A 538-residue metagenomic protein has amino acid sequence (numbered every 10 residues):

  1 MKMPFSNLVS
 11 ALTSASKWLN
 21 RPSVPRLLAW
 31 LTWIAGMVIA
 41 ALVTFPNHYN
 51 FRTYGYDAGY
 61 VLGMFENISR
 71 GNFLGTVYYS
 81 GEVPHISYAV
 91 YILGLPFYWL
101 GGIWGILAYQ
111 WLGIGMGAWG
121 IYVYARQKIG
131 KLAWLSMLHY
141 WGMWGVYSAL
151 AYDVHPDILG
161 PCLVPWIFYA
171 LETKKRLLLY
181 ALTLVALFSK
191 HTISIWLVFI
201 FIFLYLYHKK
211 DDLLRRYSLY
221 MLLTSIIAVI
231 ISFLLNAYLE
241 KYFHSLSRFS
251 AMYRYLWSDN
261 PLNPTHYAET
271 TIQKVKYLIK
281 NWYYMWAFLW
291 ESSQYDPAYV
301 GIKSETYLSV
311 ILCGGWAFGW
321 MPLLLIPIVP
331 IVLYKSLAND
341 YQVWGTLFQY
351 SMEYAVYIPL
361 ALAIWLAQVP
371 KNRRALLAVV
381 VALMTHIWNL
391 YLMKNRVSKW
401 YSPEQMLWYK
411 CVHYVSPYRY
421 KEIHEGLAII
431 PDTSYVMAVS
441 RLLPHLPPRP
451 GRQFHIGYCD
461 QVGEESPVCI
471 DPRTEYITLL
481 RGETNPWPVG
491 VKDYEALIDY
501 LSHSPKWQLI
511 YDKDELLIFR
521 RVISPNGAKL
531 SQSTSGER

Functional and structural regions predicted by a protein language model:
W30, G115-M143, P161-C162, L178: Transmembrane-helix signature of polytopic, membrane-embedded enzymes that assemble or transfer cell-envelope glycans
W30-I34, K131, L222-I227, Q368-W400: Signature aromatic-anchored transmembrane alpha helix within multi-pass, membrane-resident enzymes that catalyze glycan
Y60-E66, Y79-W104, N281: Short hydrophobic/aromatic helix or loop-helix immediately within or flanking a transmembrane segment in polytopic
Y91, L95, W99-M116, M137 (+1 more regions): Loop-to-helix entry region of an early transmembrane alpha helix in multi-pass inner-membrane enzymes
G120, H139, I158-T183, I200-F201 (+1 more regions): Specific aromatic-rich, kink-prone transmembrane helix
S148-D157: Short acidic/glycine- and proline-prone juxtamembrane loop motifs at membrane-interface regions of multi-pass membrane
I195, L323-K371: Hydrophobic/aromatic-rich transmembrane helices and adjacent perimembrane loops
A287-V332: Hydrophobic, aromatic-rich transmembrane alpha-helices and their immediate juxtamembrane boundary segments
